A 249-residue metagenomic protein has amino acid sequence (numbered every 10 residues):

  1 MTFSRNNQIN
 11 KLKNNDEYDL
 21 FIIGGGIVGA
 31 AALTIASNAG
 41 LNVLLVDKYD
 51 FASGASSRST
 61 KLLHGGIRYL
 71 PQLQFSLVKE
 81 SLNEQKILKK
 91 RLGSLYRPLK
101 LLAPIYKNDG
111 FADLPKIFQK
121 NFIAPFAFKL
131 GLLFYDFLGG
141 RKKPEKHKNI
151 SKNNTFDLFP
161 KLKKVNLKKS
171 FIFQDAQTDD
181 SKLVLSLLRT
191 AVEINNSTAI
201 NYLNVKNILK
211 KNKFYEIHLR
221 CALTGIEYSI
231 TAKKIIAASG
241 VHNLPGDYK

Functional and structural regions predicted by a protein language model:
M1-L20, I35-G40: Extreme N-terminal leader/targeting segments of oxidoreductases
D16-Y18, G225-K234: Core beta-strand elements of the Rossmann-like FAD/NAD(P) dinucleotide-binding domain in flavoenzyme oxidoreductases
G24-G26, K48: Glycine-rich Rossmann-fold phosphate-binding loop(s) that bind the pyrophosphate of adenine dinucleotide cofactors
S37-R58: Glycine-rich FAD pyrophosphate-binding loop
K61-L158: Dinucleotide-binding Rossmann-like beta1-alpha1 core, especially the glycine-rich loop that anchors the ADP
K116-K120, D136-R141, K146, F156-N195 (+2 more regions): Helix-loop-beta segment of a Rossmann-like dinucleotide-binding subdomain
N201-Y215: A conserved short coil-to-beta-strand element within the FAD-binding core of flavoproteins
A237-K249: Flavin (primarily FAD) binding-site architecture
